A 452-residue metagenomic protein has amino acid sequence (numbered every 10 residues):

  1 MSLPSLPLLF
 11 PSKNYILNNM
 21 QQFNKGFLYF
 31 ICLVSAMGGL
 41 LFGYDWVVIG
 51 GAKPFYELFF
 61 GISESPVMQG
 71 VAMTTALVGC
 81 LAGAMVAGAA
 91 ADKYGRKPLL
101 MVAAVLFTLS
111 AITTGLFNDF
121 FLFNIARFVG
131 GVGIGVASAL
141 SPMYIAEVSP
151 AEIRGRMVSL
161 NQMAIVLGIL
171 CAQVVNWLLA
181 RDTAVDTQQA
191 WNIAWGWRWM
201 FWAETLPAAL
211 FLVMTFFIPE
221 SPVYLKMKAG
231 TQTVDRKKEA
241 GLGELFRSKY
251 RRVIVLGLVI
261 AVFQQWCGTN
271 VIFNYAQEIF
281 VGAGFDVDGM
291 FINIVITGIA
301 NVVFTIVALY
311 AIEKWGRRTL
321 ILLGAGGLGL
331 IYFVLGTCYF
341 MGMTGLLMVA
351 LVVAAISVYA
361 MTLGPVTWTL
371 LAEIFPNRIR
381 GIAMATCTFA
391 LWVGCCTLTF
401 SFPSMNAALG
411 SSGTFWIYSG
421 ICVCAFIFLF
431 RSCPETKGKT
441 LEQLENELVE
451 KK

Functional and structural regions predicted by a protein language model:
P7-N19: Short, Lys/Arg-enriched N-terminal segments with co-localized hydrophobic residues within the first ~10-30 amino acids
I16-A229, R236-K452: Alpha-helical transmembrane bundle of multi-pass membrane proteins
